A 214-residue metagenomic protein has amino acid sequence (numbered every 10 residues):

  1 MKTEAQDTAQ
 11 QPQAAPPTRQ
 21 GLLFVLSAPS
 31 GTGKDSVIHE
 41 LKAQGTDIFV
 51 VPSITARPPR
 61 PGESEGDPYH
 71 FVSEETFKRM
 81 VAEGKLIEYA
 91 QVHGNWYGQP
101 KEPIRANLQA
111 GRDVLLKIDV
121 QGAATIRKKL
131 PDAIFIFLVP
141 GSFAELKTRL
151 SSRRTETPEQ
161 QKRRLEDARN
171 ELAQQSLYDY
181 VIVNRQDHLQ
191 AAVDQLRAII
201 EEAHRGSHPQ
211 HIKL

Functional and structural regions predicted by a protein language model:
K2-T8, P12-Q13, T155-E156, N170-L214: NTP-dependent small-molecule kinase module
Q13-G21: Phosphate-binding P-loop
S27-P29: P-loop (Walker A) phosphate-binding loop of NTP-binding proteins
T32: ATP-binding Walker
D35: Walker A/P-loop
K42-V51: Post-Walker A helix-loop "phosphate-sensing" segment adjacent to the P-loop in P-loop NTPases
S53-V114, V120-Q121: ATP-dependent small-molecule kinase phosphotransfer cores that center on conserved nucleotide phosphate-binding segments
R57-S64, K85, L108-Q109, D113 (+4 more regions): A glycine- and Lys/Arg-enriched "phosphate-lid" helix/loop adjacent to the NTP-binding pocket of small-molecule kinases
